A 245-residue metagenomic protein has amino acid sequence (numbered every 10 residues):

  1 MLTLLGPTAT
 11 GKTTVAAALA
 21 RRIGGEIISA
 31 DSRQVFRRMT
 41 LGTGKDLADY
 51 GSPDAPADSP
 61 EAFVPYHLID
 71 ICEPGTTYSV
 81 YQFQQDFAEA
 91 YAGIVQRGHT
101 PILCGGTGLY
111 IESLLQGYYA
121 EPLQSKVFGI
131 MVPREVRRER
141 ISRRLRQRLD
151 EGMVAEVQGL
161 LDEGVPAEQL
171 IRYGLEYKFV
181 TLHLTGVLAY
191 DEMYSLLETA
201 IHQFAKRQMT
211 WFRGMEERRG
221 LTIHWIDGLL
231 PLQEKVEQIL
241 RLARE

Functional and structural regions predicted by a protein language model:
M1-G24, K126-E245: Catalytic core of IPPT-family isopentenyl/dimethylallyl transferases that prenylate adenosine-containing substrates
T13-I102, S113-L123: N-terminal phosphate/diphosphate-binding loop that engages ATP/GTP or pyrophosphate donors across diverse enzyme folds
Q34, G108-Y110, W211: Alpha-helix capping/helix-boundary segments
F36-R38, Y110-S113, V136-R140, E156: Switch/connector loops and helix/strand junctions flanking conserved nucleotide-binding motifs in nucleotide-processing
L103-T107: Glycine-rich beta-strand-to-loop/alpha-helix junction loops that act as flexible
G108-L109, L115-A120, M131-E135: Short acidic/polar capping segments at secondary-structure boundaries
